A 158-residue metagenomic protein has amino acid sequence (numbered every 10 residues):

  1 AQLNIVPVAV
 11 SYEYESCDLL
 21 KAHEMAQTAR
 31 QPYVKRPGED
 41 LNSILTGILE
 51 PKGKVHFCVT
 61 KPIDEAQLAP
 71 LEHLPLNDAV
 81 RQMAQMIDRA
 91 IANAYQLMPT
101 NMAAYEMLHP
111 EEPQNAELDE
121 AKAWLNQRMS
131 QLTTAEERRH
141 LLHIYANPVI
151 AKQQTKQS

Functional and structural regions predicted by a protein language model:
A1-S158: Membrane-interfacial terminal anchoring regions of lipid-handling membrane enzymes
